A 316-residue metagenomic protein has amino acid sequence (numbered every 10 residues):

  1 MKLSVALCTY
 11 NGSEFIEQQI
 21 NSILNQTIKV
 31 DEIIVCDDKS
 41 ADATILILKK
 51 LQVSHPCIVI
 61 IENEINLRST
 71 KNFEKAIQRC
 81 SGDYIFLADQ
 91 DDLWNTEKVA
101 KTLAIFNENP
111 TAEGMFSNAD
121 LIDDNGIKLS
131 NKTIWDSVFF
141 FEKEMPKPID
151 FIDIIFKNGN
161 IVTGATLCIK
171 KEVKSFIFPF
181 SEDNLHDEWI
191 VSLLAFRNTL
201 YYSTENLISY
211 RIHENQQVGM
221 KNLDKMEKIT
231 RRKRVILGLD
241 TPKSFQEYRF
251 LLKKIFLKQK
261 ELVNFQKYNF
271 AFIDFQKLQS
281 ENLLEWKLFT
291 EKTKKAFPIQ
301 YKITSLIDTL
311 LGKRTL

Functional and structural regions predicted by a protein language model:
K2-S4, E32, W189: Cell-envelope/extracellular polymer assembly enzymes that use nucleotide-activated donors
G12-N25: Short, well-formed alpha-helical segments that are part of the catalytic scaffolds of diverse glycosyltransferases
D37-L46, I65: A conserved acidic beta->alpha catalytic loop
N63-C80, K101: Glycine-rich, basic loop-to-helix element that forms the pyrophosphate-binding segment of sugar-nucleotide handling
I85: Short aromatic/hydrophobic "clamp" motif used to bind/position activated sugar donors
K98-K132: Conserved donor NDP-sugar-binding/catalytic core segment of glycosyltransferases
F141-L223: Conserved nucleotide-sugar donor-binding catalytic segment
L257-L316: Membrane-interface aromatic/basic loop that binds lipid-linked glycans or pyrophosphate carriers, typified by
